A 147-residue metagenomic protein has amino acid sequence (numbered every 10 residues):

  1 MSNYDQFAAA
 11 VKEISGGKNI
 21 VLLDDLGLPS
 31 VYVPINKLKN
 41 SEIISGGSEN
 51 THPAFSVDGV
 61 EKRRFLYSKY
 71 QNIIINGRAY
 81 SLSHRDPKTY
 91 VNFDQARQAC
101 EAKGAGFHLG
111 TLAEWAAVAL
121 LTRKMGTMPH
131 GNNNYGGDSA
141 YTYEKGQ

Functional and structural regions predicted by a protein language model:
M1-A54: N-terminal module-boundary/linker segments of secreted carbohydrate-active enzymes
N50-Q147: Short aromatic-cysteine micro-motif
